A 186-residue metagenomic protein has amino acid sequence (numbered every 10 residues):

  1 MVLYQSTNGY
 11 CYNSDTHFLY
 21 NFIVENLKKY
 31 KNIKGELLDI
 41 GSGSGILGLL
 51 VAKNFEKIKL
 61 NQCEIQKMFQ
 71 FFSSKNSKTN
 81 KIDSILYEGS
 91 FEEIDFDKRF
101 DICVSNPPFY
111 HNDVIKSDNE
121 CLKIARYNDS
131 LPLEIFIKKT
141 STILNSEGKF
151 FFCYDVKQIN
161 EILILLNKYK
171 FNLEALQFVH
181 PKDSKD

Functional and structural regions predicted by a protein language model:
M1-K28: S-adenosyl-L-methionine
V2, K59, D83-I85, N172-A175: Conserved beta-strand segments of alpha/beta enzyme cores
Y4, Y12, L131-K185: Conserved Class I SAM-dependent methyltransferase catalytic core
Y20, N119-L122, K168-Y169: Glycine-rich, phosphate-binding/catalytic loops in enzymes
N21-F96, I102-S105, H111-D113: Conserved SAM/SAH cofactor-binding pocket of Class I
S74-K75, I115-S117, L163-L166: Short amphipathic alpha-helical segments
E93-I94, F109-H111, K157-I159, P181: Short, catalytically relevant binding-site loops at active-site mouths
P107-I135: Mobile active-site "lid"/loop adjacent to the S-adenosyl-L-methionine
